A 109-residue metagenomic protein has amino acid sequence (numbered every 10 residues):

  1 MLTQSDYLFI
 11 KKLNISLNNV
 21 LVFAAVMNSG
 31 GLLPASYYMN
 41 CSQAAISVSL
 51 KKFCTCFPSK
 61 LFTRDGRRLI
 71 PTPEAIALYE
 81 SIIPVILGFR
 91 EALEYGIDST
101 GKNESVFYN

Functional and structural regions predicted by a protein language model:
M1-K11: Short, Lys/Arg-enriched N-terminal segment that forms or immediately precedes the first helix of a structured domain
I10-A24, S29, I76-Y79: Short alpha-helical elements of helix-turn-helix
A24-N40: Short helix-boundary/capping micro-motifs
G31-L32, L50, R64: Helix-turn-helix DNA-binding elements, focusing on the entry/boundary residues of the two helices that contact DNA
S42, S49-K52: Residues within the DNA-recognition helix of helix-turn-helix
C54-P71: A short LG(V/I)-centered, amphipathic sequence patch enriched for acidic residue(s) preceding the LG motif
F89-I97: A short, exposed helix-loop element centered on a Lys and neighboring polar residues
I97-N109: Interdomain hinge and pocket-entrance segments immediately C-terminal to HTH DNA-binding domains
